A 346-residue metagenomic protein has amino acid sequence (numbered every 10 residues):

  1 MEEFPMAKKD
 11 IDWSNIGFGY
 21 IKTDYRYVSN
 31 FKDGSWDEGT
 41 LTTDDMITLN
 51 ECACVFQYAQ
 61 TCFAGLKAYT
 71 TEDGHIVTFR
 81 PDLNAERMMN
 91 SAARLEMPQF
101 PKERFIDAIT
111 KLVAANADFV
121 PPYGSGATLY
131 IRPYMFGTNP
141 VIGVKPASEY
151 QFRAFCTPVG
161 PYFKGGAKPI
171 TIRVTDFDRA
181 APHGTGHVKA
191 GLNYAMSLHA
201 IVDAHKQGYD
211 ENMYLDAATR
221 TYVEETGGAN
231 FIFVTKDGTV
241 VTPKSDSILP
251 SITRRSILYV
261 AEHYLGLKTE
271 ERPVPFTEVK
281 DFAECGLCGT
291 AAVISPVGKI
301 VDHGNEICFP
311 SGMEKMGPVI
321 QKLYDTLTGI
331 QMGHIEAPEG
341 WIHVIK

Functional and structural regions predicted by a protein language model:
M1-L112, Y134, V141-K346: Helix-start/capping segments and mature chain N-termini
R104, L112-G126: Charged, gly/pro-rich active-site loop segments
P122-R132, F136: Extended, Lys/Arg-enriched charged tracts that mediate electrostatic binding to polyanionic substrates
